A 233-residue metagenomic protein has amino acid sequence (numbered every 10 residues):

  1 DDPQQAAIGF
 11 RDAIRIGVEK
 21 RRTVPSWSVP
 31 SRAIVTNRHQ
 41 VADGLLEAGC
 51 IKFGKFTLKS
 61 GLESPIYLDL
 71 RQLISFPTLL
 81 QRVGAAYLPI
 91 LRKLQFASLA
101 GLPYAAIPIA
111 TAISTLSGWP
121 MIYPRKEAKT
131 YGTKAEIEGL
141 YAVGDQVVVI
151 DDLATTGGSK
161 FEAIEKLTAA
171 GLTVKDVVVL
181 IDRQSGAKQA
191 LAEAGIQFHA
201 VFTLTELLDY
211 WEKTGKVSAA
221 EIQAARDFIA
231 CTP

Functional and structural regions predicted by a protein language model:
D1-A6: Glycine-rich phosphate-binding active-site loops on the catalytic face of alpha/beta enzymes
G9-R21: Alpha-helix-loop-beta-strand connector modules within alpha/beta enzyme cores
F10, P25-I150, A154, G158-P233: PRPP-associated nucleotide enzymes
